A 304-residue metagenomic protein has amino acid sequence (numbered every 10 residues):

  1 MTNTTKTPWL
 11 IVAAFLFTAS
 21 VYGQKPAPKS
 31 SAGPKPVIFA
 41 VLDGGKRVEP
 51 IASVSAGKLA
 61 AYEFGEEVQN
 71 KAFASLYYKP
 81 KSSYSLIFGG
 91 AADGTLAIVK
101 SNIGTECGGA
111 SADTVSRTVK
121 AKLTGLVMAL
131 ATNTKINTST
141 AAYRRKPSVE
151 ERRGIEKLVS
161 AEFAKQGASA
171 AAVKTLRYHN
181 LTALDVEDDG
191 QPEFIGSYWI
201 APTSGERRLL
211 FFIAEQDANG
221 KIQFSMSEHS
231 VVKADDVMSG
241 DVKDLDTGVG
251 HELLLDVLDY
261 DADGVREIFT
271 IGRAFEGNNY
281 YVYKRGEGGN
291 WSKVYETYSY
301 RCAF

Functional and structural regions predicted by a protein language model:
M1-L10: Bacterial N-terminal signal peptides that target proteins for export
T2-N3, F15, H251: Intrinsically disordered, low-complexity regions enriched in Ser/Pro/Gly/Gln/His and often acidic
L10-A19: Bacterial N-terminal signal peptides
V21-G23: Boundary at the C-terminal end of the N-terminal hydrophobic targeting segment
K25-F304: Beta-propeller-forming repeat regions
